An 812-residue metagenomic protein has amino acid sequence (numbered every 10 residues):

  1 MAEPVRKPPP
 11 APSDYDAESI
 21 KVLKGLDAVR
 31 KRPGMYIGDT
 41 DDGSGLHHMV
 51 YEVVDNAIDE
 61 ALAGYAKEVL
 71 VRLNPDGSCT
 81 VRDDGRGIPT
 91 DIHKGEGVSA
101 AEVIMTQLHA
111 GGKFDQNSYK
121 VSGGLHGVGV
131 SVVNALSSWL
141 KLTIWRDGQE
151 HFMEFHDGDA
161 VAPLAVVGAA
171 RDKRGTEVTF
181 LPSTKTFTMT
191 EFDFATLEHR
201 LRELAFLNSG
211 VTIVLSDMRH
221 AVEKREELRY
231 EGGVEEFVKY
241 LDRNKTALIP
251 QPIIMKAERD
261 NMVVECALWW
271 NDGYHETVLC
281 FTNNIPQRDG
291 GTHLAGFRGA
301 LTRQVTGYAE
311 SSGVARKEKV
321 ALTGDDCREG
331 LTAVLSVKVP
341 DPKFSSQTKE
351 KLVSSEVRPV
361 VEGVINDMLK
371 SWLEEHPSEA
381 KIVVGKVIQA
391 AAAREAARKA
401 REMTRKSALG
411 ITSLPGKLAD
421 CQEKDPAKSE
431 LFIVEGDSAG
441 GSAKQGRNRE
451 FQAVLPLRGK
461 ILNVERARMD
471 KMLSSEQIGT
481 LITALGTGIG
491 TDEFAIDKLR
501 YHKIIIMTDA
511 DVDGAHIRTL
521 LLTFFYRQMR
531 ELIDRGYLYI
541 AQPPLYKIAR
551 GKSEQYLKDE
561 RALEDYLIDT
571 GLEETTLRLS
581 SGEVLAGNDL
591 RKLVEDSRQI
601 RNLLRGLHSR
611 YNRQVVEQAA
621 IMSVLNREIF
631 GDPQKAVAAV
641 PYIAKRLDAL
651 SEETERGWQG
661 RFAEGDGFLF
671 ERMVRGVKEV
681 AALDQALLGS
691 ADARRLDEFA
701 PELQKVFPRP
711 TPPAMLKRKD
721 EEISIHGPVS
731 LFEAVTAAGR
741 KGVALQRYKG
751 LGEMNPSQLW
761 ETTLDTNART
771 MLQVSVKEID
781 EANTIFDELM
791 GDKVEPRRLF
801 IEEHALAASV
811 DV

Functional and structural regions predicted by a protein language model:
M1-V812: Conserved phosphate-chemistry cores used by DNA topoisomerases
